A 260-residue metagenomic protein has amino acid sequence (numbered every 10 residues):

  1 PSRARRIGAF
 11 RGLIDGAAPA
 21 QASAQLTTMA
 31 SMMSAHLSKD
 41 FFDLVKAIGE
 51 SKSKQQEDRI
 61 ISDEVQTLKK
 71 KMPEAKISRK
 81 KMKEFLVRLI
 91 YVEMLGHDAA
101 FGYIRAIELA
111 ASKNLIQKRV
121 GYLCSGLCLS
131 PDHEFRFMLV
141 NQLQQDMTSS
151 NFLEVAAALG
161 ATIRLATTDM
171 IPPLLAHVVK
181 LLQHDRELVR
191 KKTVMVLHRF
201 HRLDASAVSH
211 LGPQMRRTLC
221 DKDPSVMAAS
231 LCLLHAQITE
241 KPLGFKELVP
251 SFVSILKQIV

Functional and structural regions predicted by a protein language model:
F10-I104, A111, L115-R119, D132: N-terminal alpha-helical scaffold/docking segments in eukaryotic complex subunits
M72, K76, E93, H97-A100 (+7 more regions): Helix-turn/linker elements and helix-coil junctions of extended alpha-helical scaffolds
S78, K113-N114, S150-F152, D185-E187 (+2 more regions): Short inter-helical turns and helix N-cap capping residues of alpha-solenoid HEAT/ARM repeat scaffolds
K83-I90, I107, Y122, V140 (+5 more regions): Hydrophobic core positions within HEAT/HEAT-like alpha-solenoid repeats
E93, C124-S130, A161-T167, M195-R202 (+1 more regions): Hydrophobic residues within the alpha-helices of tandem HEAT/HEAT-like
H97-V120, C124-A157, T162: Long, structured ligand/cofactor-binding scaffold of large enzymes
A99-L109, E134-M147, M170-L182, S206-L219 (+1 more regions): HEAT/HEAT-like alpha-solenoid repeats
